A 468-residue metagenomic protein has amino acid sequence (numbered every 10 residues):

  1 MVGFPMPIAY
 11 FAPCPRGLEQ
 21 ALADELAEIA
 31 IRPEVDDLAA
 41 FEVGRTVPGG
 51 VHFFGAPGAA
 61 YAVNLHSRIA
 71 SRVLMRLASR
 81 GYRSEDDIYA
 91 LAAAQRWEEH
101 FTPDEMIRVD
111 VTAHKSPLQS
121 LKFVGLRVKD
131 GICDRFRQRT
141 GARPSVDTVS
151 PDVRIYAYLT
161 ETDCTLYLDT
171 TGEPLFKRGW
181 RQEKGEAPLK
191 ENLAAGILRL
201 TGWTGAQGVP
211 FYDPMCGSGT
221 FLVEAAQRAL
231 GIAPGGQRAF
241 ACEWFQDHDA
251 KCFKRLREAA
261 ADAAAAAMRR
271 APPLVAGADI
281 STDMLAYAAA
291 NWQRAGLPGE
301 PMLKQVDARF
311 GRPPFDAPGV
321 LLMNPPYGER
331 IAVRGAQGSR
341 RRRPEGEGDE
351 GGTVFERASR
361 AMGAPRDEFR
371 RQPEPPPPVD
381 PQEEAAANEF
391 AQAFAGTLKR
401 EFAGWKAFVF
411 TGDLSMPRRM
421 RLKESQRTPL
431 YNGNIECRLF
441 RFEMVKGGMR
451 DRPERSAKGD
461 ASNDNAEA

Functional and structural regions predicted by a protein language model:
V2-V153, N463-A468: Non-catalytic nucleic-acid substrate-recognition regions in nucleic-acid-modifying enzymes
P5-A9, P13, G17, L22 (+2 more regions): Conserved Class I SAM-dependent methyltransferase catalytic core
L26, V109, A288, N324 (+1 more regions): Residue-level signal for inorganic ion chemistry
L166-G202: SAM-dependent Rossmann-like transferase core, predominantly class I methyltransferases with a strong bias toward
E173-R178, Q182-E183, K446-A468: Flexible, glycine-/basic-rich loop-and-beta segments that form/coincide with the SAM-dependent methyltransferase
L189-P314, V320, R330: Conserved S-adenosyl-L-methionine
I232, A239-A259, Y327-W405: SAM-dependent methyltransferase catalytic-core segment centered on the flexible catalytic loop and adjoining short
